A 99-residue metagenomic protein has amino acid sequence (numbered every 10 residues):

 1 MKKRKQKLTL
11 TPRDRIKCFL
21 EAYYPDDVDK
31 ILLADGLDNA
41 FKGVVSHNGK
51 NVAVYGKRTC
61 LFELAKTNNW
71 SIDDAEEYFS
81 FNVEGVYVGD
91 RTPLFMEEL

Functional and structural regions predicted by a protein language model:
Q6-L99: C-terminal alpha-helical interaction appendages
